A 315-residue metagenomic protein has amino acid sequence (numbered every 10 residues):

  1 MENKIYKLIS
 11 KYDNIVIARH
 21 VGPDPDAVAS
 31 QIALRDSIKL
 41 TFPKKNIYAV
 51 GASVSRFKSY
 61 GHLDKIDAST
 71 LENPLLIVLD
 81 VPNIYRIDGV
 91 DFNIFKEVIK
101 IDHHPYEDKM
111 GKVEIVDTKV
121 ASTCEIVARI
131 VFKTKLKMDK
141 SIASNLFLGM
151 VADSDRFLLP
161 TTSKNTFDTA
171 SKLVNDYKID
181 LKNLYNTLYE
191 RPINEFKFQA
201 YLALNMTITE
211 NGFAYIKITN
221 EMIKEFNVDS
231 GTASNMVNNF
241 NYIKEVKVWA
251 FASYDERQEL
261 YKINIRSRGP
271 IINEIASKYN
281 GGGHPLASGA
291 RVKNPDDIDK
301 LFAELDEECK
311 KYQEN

Functional and structural regions predicted by a protein language model:
M1-K4, L79-D80, I130-K133: Short, motif-level signal for alpha-helix interfacial/capping segments enriched in acidic residues and aromatics/proline
E2-K58, D67-L75, A152-E314: Hydrophobic helix-and-loop "lid/oligomerization" segment in the mid-to-C-terminal part of catalytic domains
A33-R35, N93-K96, V116-D117, D168: Glycine-rich, phosphate-binding/catalytic loops in enzymes
A49, V78, K100, I115-D117 (+1 more regions): Structural signal for conserved beta-strand scaffold positions within catalytic alpha/beta enzyme cores
S59-V113: Active-site cofactor/cluster-binding pocket
D67, D88-V90, E114-V116, L136-K137 (+2 more regions): A generic local secondary-structure boundary/capping motif
S69-T70, D91-N93, E107-D108, M138-K140 (+3 more regions): Solvent-exposed alpha-helices and their adjacent loops that cap or buttress functional pockets in soluble metabolic
H104-T169: Short alpha-helices
